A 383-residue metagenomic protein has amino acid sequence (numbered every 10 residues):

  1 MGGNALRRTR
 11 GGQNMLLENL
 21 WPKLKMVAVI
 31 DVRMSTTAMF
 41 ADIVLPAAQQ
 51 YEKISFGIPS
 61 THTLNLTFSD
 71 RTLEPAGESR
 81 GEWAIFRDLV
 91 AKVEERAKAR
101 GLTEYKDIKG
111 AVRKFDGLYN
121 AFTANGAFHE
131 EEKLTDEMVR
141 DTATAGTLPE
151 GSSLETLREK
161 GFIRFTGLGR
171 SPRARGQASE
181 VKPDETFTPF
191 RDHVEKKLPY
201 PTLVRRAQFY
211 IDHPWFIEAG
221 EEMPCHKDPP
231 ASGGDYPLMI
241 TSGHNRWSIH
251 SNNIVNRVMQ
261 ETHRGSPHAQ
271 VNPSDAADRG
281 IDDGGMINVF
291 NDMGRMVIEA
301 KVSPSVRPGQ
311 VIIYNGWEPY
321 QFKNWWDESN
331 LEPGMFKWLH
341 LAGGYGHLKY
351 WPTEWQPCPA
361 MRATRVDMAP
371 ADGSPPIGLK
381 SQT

Functional and structural regions predicted by a protein language model:
M1-T9, Q13, E18-W21, V29 (+3 more regions): C-terminal substrate/ligand-recognition segments
G3-R7, R33-S35, Q50-E52, T72-E74 (+9 more regions): Short, glycine-/Ser/Thr-/acidic-enriched flexible segments
L6-R10, P59, R71-W83, A269: Hydrophobic alpha-helical scaffolding
L16, K25-M26, V32-R33, T67-E94 (+1 more regions): Phosphate/diphosphate-binding loops
W21-S35, Y51-S55, P59, M239: Structured mid-domain segments that build the active-site/substrate or prosthetic-cofactor binding neighborhood
S35-S69: Flexible glycine/proline-rich, aromatic-decorated loop/lid segments
E82-L148, S251, N256-Q270, S274-T383: Long, contiguous, secondary-structure-rich segments that constitute the structural scaffold of globular domains
F115-N256: Long, low-complexity segments enriched in small/aliphatic residues
